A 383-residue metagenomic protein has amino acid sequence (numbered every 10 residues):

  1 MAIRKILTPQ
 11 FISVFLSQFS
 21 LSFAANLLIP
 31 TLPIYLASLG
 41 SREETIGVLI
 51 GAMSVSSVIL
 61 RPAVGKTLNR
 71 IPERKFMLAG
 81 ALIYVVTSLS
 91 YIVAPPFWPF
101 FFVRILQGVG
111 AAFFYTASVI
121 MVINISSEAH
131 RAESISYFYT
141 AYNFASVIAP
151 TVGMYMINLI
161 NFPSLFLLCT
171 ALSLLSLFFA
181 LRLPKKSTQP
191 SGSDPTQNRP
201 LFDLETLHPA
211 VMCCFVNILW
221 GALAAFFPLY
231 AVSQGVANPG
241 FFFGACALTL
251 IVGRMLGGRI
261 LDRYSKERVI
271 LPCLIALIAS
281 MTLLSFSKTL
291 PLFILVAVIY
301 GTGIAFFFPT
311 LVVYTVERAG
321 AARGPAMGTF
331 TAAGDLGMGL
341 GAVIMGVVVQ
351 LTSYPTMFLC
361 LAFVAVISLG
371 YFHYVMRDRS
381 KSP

Functional and structural regions predicted by a protein language model:
P9-G47, G221-Y230: Helix-loop boundary and gating motifs at the non-cytosolic
S54-P62, S146-V147, A247-I251, M255 (+1 more regions): Residue-level signature of mid-helix packing/kink "hotspots" within the transmembrane helices of 12-pass Major
L60-P72, R254-S265, V349: Helix-to-loop junctions at the C-terminal end of transmembrane segments in multipass secondary transporters
P72, V93-W98, S265, S287-K288: Helix-breaking motifs and short loop linkers at transmembrane-helix boundaries and internal kinks in secondary membrane
K75-L89, T170, R268-T282: Structural signature of the two symmetry-related core transmembrane helices
W98-L106, S280, P291-I299: Paired small-residue
I105-A141: Cytoplasmic helix-loop-helix junction between adjacent transmembrane helices in 12-TM secondary transporters
T170-Q189, Y371-V375: C-terminal membrane-cytosol helix-exit motif in multi-pass small-molecule transporters
